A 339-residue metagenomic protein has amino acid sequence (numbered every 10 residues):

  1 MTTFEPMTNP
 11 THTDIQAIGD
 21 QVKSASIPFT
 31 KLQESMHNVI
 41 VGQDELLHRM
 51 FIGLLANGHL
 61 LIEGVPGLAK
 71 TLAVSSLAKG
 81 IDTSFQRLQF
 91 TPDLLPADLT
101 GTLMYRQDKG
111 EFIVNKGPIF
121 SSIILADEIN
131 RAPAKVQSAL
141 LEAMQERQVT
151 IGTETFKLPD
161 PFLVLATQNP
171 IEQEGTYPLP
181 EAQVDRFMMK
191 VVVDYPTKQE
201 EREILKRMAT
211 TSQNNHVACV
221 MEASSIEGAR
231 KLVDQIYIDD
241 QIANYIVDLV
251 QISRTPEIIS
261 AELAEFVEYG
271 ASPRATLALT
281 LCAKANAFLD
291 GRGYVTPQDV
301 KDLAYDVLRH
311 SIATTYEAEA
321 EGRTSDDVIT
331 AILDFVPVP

Functional and structural regions predicted by a protein language model:
T2-A17, K23, T255-P339: C-terminal engagement/docking regions of AAA+ P-loop ATPases
I18-S26, V39-I40, T176-Y177, K190-L263 (+4 more regions): Conserved C-terminal "switch" segment of AAA+ ATPases
V22-L68: Pre-Walker A (pre-P-loop) alpha-helix and adjacent loop at the N terminus of AAA/AAA+ ATPase modules, a conserved
L54-T91: Walker A/P-loop
L94-I123: Short glycine-rich substrate-engagement loop in P-loop NTPases that contacts/grips substrate
I113-S122, I151-Q168, L179-M188: AAA+/SF3 P-loop NTPase mechanochemical coupling elements
P118-Q145, P159, E174-Q183, Y195-E203: Conserved AAA+/SF3 P-loop NTPase catalytic/coupling segment centered on the Walker-B
E128, F162, A166-I171, V193-T197 (+1 more regions): A short beta-strand-to-loop transition that corresponds to the Sensor-1 phosphate-sensing loop of AAA+ P-loop ATPases
